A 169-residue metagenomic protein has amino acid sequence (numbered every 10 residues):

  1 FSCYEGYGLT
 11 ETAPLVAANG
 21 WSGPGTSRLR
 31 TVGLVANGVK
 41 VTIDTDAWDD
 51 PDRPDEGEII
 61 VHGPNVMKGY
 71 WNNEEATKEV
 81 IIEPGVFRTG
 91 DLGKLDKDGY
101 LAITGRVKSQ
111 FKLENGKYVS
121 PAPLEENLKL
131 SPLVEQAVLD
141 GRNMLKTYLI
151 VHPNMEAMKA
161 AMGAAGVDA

Functional and structural regions predicted by a protein language model:
F1-S27, K40, A47, E135: Gly/Ser/Thr-rich phosphate-binding loop
G8, G33, D91: Active-site glycine-centered loops adjacent to acidic/histidine catalytic or metal-binding residues that shape
T10, Y118, P132-Q136, A157-A169: Conserved C-terminal helical docking segment of ANL/AMP-forming enzymes that engages the acyl-acceptor during
R28-V35, I81-P84: Short Gly/Pro-enriched turn/cap motifs at secondary-structure boundaries
V41, G99, L128, L149: Residue-level signal for inorganic ion chemistry
D49-P54, E58-L113, L130: Conserved ATP-binding/catalytic segment of the ANL
G90-L92, S131-M155: C-terminal boundary motif of the adenylate-forming
A122-L128: Short amphipathic alpha-helix segments
